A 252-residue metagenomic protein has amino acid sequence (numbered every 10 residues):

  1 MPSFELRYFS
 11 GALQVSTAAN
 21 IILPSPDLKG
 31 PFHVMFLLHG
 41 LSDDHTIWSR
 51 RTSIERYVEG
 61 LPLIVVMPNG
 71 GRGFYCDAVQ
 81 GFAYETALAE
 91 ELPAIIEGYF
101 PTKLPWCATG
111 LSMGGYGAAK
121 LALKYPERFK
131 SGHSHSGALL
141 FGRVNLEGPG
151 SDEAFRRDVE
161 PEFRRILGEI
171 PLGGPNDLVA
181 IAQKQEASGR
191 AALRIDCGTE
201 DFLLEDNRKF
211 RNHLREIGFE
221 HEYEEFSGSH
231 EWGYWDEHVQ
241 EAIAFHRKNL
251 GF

Functional and structural regions predicted by a protein language model:
M1-F252: Non-catalytic cap/lid and distal C-terminal segments of serine-dependent acyl enzymes
